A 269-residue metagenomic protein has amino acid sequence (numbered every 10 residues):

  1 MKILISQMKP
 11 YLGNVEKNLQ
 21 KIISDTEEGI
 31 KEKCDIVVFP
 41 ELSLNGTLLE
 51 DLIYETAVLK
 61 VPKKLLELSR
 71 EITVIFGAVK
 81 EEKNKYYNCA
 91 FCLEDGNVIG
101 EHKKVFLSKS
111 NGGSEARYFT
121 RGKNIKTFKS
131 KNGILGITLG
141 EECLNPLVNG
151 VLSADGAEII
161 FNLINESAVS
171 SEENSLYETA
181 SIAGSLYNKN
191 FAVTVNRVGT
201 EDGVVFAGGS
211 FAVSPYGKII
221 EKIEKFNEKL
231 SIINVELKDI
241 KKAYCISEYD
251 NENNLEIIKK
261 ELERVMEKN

Functional and structural regions predicted by a protein language model:
M1-I5: Extreme N-terminal starter segment of soluble prokaryotic enzymes
Q7-G13: Short polar catalytic/cofactor-binding loops
V15, I23-D95, E101, S167-A183 (+1 more regions): Cys-nucleophile CN-hydrolase/nitrilase-fold catalytic domain and related Cys-dependent amidase chemistry that acts on
K17-T26, N145-G150: Short, acidic/polar
K60, E82-I159, A168-T179, C245-Y249: Active-site catalytic loop in hydrolytic enzyme cores
K60-I75, L144-L230: CN hydrolase (nitrilase-like) catalytic-core segments centered on the catalytic cysteine and neighboring Lys/Glu
F76-A78, C89-C92, K126, S210-A212 (+1 more regions): Short beta-strand scaffold segments in enzyme catalytic cores
R197-N269: C-terminal beta-strand edge segments of enzyme domains
